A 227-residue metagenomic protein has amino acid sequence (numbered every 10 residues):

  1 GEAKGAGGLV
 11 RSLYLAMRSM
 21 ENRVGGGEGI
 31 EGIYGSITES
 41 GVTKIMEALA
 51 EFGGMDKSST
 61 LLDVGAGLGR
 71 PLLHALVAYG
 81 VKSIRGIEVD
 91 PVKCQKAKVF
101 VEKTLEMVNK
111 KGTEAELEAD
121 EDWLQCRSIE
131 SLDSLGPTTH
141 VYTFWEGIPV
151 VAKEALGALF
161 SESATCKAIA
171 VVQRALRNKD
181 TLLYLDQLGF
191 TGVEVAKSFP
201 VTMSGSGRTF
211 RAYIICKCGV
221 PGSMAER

Functional and structural regions predicted by a protein language model:
G1-K57: S-adenosyl-L-methionine
L49-M55, T104-E114: Alpha-helix termini
K57-S58, V81, T138, C166: A general structural motif
S58-G67: Conserved class I S-adenosyl-L-methionine
L68-P71, D90: Multipass alpha-helical transmembrane domains of eukaryotic endomembrane proteins
R70-V81: Conserved SAM-binding loop of SAM-dependent methyltransferases across substrates and taxa, primarily the Class I
S83-E88: Conserved SAM-binding motif I beta-strand of class I
V92-Q95, V99-K103, M107, A119-R227: Domain-level detector for long C-terminal conserved domains
